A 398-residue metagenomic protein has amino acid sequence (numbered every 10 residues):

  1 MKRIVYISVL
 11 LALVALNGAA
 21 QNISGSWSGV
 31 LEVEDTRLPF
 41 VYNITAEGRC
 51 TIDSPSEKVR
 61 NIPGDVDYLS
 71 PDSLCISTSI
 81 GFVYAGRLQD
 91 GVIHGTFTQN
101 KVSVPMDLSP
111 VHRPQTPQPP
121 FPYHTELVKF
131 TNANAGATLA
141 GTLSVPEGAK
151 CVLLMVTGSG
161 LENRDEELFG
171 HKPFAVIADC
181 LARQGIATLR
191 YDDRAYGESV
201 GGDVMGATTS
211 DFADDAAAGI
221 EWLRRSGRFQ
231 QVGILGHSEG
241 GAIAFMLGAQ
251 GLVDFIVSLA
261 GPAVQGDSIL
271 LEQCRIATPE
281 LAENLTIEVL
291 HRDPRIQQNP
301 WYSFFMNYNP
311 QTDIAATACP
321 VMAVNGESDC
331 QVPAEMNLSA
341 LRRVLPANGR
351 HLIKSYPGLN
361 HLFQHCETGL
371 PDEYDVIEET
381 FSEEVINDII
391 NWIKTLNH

Functional and structural regions predicted by a protein language model:
Q21-Q89, T96-T98, V152: Central antiparallel beta-sheet cores of small beta-barrel/beta-sandwich binding domains
V111-G148: N-terminal cap/lid segment of alpha/beta-hydrolase-fold proteins
K150-S159: Short beta-strand element of the alpha/beta-hydrolase
E167-L189: Short amphipathic alpha-helix adjacent to the substrate-entry channel of hydrolases
P173, M205-S226: Alpha/beta-hydrolase active-site loop
A218-C274: Primarily recognizes the serine-hydrolase "nucleophile elbow" in alpha/beta-hydrolase and SGNH/GDSL folds
T317, A323-N325: Short beta-strand/loop motif that positions the catalytic acidic residue of the alpha/beta-hydrolase fold
C319, P333-V344: Short alpha-helix in the alpha/beta-hydrolase fold that links the catalytic acid
